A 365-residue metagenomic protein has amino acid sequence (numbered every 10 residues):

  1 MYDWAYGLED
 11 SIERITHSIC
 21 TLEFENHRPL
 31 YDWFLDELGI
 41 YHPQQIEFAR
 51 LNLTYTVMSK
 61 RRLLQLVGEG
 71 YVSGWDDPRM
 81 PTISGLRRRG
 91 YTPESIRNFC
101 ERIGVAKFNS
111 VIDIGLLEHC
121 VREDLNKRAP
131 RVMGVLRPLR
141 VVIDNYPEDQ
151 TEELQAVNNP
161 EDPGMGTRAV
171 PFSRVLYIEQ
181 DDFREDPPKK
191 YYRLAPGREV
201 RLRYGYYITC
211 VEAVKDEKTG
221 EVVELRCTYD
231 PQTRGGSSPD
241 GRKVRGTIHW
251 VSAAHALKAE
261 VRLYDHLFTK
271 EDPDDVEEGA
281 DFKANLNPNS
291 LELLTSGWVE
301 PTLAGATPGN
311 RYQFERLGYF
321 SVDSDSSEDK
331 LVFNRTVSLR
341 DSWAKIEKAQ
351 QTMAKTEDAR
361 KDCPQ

Functional and structural regions predicted by a protein language model:
M1-V105, V322: Alpha-helical recognition segments enriched in aromatics with Gly/Pro capping that present substrate-recognition
V72-S73, R88-N98, I103-Q365: Basic, alpha-helical terminal appendages of large translation-related enzymes
